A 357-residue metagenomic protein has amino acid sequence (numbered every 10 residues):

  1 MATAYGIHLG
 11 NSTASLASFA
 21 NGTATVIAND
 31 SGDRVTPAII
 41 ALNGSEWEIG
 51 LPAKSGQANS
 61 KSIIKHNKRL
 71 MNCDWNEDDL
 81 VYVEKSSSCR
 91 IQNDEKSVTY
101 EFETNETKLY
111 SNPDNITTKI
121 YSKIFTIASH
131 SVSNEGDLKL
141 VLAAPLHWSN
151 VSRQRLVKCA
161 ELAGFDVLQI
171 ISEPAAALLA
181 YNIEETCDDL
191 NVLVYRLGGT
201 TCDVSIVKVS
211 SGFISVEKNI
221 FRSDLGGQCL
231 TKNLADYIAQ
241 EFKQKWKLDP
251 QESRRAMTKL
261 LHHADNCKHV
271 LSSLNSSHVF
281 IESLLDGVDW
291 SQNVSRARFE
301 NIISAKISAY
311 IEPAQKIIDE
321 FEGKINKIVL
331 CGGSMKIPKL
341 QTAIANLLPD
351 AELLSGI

Functional and structural regions predicted by a protein language model:
M1-N93, N105-L109, D114, K119 (+1 more regions): Oxyanion-binding/catalytic loops of NTP- or PPi-dependent enzymes
